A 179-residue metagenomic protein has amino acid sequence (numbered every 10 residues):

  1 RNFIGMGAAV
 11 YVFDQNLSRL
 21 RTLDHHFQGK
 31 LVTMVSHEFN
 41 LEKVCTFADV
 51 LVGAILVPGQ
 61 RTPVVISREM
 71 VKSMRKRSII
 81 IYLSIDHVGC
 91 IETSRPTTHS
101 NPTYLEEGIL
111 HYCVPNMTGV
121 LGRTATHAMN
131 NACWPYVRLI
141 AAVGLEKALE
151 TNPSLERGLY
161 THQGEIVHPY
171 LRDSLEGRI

Functional and structural regions predicted by a protein language model:
R1-L56: Glycine-rich phosphate/diphosphate-binding loop of Rossmann-like nucleotide-binding domains
F3, H25-F27, A48, V65-R68 (+2 more regions): Short, glycine/charged-enriched secondary-structure capping and boundary segments
M6-A8, G29, T46-D49, T62-V64 (+3 more regions): Structural beta-strand/beta-sheet cores of well-ordered domains, especially the beta-sheet scaffolds that support
Y11, M34, I79-I81, Y112: Hydrophobic/aromatic beta-strand patches that form the interior of the parallel beta-sheet core in alpha/beta enzyme
F13, L17, E38, E42 (+3 more regions): Electropositive phosphate-/nucleotide-binding environments in soluble metabolic enzymes
L51-L110: ADP-ribose/adenylate-binding Rossmann-like module
I85, C90-I179: Adenosine-phosphate binding glycine-rich loop
